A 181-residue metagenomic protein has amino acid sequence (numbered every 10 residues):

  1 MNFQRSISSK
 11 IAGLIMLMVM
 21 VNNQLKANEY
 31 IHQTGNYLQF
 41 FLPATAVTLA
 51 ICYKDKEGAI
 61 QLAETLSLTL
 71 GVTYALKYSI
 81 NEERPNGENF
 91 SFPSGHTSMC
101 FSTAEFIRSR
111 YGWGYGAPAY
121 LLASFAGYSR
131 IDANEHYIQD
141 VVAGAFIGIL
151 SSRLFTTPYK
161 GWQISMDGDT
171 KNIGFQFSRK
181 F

Functional and structural regions predicted by a protein language model:
M1-F40, K56-E57, T73-Y74, Y78-F181: Replace "edges of transmembrane helices
L42-L49: Hydrophobic core of alpha-helical transmembrane segments in multi-pass integral membrane proteins
L49-L68: Interfacial segments of alpha-helical transmembrane regions
